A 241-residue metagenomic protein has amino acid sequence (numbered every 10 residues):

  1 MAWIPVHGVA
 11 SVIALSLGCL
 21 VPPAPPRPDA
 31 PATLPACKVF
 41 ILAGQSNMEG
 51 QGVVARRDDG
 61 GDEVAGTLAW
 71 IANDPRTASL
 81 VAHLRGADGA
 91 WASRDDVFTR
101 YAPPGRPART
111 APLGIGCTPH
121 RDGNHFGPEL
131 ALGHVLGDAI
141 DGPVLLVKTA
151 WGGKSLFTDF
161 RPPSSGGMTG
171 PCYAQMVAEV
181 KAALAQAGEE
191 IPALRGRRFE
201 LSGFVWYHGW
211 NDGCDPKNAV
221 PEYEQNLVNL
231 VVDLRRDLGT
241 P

Functional and structural regions predicted by a protein language model:
H7-G18: Bacterial N-terminal signal peptides
V21-P23: Bacterial lipoprotein signal-peptidase II cleavage site
P25-P241: Cell-envelope and extracellular/periplasmic
